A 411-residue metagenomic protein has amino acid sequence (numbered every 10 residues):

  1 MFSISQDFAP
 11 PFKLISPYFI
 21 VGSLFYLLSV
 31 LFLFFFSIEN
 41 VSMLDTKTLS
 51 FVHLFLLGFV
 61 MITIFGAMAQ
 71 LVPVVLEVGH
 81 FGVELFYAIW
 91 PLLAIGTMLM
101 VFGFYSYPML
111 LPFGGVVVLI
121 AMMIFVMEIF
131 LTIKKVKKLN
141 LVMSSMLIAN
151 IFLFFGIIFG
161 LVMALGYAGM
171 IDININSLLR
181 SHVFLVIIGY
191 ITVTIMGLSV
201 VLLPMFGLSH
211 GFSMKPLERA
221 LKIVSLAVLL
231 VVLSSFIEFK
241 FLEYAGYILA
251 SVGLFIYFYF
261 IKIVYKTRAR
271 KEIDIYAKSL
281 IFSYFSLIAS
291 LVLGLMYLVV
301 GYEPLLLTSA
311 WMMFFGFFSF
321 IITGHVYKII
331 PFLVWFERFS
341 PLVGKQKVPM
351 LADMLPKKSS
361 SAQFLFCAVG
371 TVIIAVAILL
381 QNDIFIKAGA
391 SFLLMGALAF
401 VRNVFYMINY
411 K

Functional and structural regions predicted by a protein language model:
M1-K411: Hydrophobic alpha-helical transmembrane segments of multi-pass integral membrane proteins
